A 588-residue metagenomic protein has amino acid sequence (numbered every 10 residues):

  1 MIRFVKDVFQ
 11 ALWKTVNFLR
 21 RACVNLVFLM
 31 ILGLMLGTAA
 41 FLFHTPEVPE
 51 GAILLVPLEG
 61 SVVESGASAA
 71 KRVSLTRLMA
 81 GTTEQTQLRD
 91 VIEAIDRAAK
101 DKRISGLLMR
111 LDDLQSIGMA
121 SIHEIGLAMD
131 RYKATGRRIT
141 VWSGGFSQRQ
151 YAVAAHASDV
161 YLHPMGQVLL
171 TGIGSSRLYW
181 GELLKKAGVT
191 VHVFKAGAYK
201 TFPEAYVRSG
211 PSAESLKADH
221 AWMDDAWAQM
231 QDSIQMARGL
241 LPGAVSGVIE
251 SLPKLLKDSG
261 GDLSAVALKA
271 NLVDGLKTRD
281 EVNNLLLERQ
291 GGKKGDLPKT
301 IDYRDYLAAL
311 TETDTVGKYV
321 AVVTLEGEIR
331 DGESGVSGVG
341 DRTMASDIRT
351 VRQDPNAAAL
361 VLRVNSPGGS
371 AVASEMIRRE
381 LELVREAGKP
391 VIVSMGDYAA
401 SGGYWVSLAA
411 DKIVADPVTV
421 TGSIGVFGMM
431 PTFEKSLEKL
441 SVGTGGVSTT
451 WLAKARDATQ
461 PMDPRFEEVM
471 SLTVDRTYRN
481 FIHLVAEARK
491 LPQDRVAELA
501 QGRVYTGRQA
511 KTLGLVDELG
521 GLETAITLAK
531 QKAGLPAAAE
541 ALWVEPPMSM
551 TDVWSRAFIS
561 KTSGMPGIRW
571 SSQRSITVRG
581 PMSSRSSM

Functional and structural regions predicted by a protein language model:
M1-V91, P164-M165, G174-S264, L268-N356 (+4 more regions): Intrinsically disordered, low-complexity segments enriched in small/flexible residues
P49, H156-S158, A187, N271 (+2 more regions): Short, structured coil segments at secondary-structure junctions
A52-R177, T311-S436: Cleft-lining beta-strand/loop regions that shape enzyme active-site pockets
G145, S251-D262, Y398-A400, G502-R503: Short helix-initiation/N-cap motifs at beta->coil->alpha
A152-A155, V266-K269, Q509-G514: Short helices/loops that flank or line small-molecule/ion binding pockets
G335-W554, I559-R569, S575-G580: C-terminal structured domain segments across diverse proteins
